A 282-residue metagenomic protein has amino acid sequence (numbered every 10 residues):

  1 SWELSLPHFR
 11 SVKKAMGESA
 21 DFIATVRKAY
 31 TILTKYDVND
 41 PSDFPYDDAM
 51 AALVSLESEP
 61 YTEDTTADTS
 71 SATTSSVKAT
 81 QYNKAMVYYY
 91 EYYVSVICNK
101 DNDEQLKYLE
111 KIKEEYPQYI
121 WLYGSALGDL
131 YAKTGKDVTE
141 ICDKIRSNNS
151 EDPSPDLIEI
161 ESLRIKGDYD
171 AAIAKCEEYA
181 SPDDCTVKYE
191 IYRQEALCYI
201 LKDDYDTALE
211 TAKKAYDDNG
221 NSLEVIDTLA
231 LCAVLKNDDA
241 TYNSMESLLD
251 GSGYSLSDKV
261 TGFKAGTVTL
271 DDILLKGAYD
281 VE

Functional and structural regions predicted by a protein language model:
W2-K13, D40-P60, D101-E114, K136-N148 (+4 more regions): Alpha-helical repeat scaffolds
M16-A20, T74-N83: TPR-adjacent "capping" and linker segments in tetratricopeptide-repeat scaffold/adaptor proteins
G17-E18, Y61, Y82, P117-Q118 (+4 more regions): Short coil turns that delineate tetratricopeptide repeat
I23-K28, Y82-Y90, W121-A126, S154-I158 (+3 more regions): Alpha-solenoid helical repeat scaffolds
T31-T34, V94-S95, G128-L130, S162 (+2 more regions): Residue-level signature for tetratricopeptide repeat
T34, I97-C98, A132-K133, I165 (+3 more regions): Register position in tetratricopeptide repeats
P45, S70-V77, L223-D227, L231-D239 (+1 more regions): Eukaryotic alpha-helical solenoid repeat scaffolds
G128, I158-I165, E177, S181-Y205: Alpha-helical adaptor scaffolds
